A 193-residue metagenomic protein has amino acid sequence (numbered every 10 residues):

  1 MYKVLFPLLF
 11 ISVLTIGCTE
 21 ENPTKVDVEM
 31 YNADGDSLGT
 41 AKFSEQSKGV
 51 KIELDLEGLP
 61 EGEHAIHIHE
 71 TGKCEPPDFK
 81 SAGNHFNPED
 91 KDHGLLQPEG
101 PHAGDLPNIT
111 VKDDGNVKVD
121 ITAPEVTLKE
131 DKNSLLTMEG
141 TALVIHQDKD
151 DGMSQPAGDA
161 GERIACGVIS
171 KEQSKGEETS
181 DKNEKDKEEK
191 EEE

Functional and structural regions predicted by a protein language model:
Y2, F6, C18-E63, I68-E193: N-terminal leader/targeting pre-sequences
L14-T15: Bacterial Sec-type N-terminal signal peptides, specifically the leucine/valine-rich hydrophobic h-region
